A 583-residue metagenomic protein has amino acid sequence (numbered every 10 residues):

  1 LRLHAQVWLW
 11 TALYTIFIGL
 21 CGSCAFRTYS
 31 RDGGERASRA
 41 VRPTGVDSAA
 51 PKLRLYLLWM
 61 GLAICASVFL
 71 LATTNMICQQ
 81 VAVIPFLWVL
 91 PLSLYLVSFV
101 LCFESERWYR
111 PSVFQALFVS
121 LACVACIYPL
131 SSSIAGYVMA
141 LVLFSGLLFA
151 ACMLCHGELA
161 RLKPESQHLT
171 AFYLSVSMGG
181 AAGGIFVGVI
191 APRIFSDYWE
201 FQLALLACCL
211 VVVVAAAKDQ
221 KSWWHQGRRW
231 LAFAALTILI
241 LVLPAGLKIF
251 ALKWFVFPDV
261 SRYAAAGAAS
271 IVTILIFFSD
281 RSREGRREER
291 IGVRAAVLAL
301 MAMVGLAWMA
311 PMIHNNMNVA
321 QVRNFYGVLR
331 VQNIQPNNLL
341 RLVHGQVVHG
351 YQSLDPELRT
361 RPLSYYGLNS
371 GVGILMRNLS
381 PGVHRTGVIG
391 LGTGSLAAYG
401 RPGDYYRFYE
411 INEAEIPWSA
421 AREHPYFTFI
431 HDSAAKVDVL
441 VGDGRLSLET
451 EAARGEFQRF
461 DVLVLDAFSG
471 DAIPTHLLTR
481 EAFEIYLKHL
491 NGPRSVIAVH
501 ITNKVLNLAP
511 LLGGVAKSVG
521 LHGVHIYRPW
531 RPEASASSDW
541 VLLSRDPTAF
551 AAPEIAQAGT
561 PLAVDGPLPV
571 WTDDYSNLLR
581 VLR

Functional and structural regions predicted by a protein language model:
L1-T560, G566, D573-R583: Alpha-helical transmembrane segments of multi-pass membrane proteins
